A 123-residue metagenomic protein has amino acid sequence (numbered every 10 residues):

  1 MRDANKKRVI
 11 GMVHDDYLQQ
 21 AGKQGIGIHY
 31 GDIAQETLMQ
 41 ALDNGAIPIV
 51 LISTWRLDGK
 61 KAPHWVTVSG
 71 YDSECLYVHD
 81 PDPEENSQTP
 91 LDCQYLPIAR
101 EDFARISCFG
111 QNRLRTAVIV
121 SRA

Functional and structural regions predicted by a protein language model:
M1, A62-P63: Short secondary-structure transition/capping segments
M1-H29, L114-T116, V120-A123: Cysteine-nucleophile protease catalytic domains, especially the papain-like/related folds used in DUB/UBL proteases
G11-R56: Internal catalytic-core helix/loop-beta-alpha segment that presents or stabilizes conserved functional determinants
I28, D32-I33, H64, Y95-L96: Glycine-rich, flexible loop segments associated with nucleotide phosphate handling
A41-D43, I47-I49, S53-A62, S69-A123: Noncatalytic regulatory segments and standalone regulatory/sensor domains
